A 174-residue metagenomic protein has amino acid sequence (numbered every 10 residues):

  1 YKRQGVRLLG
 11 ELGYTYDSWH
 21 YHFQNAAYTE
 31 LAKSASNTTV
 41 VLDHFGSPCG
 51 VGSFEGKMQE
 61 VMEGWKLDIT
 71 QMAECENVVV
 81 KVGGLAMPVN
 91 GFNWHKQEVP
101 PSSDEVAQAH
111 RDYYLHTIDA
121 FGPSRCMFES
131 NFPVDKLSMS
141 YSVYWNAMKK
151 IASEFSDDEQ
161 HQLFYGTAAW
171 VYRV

Functional and structural regions predicted by a protein language model:
K2-M127, S138: Catalytic pocket-lining loop regions of alpha/beta-barrel enzymes, especially the amidohydrolase/enolase/GH5 lineages
D112-H116, A120-M127, D135-V174: Mid-to-C-terminal alpha-helical segments outside catalytic/metal-binding sites
N131: Active-site glycine-centered loops adjacent to acidic/histidine catalytic or metal-binding residues that shape
